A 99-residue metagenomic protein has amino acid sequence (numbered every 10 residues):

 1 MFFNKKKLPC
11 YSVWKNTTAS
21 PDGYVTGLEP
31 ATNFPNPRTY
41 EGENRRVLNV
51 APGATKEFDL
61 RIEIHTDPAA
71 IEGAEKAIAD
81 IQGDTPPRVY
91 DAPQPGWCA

Functional and structural regions predicted by a protein language model:
M1-A99: Beta-strand-rich recognition/accessory modules
